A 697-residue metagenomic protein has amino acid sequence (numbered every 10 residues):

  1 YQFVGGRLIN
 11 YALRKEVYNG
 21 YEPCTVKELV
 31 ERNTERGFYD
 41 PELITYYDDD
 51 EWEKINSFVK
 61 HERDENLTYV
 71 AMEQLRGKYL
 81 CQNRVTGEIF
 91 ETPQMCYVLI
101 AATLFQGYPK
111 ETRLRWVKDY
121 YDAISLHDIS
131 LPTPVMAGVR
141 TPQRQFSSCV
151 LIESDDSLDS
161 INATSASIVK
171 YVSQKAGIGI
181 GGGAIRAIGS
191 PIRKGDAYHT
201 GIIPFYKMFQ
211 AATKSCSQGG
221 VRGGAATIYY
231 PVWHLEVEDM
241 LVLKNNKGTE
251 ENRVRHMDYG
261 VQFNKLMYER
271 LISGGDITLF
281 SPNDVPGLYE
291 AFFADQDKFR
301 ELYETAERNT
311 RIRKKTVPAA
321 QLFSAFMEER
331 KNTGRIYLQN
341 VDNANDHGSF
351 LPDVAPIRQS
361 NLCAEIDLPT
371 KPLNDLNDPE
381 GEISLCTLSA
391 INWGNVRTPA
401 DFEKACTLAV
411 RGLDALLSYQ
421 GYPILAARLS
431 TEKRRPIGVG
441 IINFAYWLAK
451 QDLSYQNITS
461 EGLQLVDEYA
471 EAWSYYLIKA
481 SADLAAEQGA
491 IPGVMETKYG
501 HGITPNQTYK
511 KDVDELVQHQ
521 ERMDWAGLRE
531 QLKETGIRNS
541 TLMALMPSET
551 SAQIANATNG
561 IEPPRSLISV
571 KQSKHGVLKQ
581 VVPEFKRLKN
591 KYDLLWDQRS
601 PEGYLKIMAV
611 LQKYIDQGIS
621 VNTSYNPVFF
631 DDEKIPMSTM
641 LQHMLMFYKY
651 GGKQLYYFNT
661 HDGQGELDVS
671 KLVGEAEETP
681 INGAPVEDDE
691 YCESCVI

Functional and structural regions predicted by a protein language model:
Y1-V98, R115-Y121: Core nucleic-acid recognition elements
Q2-D40, F263, A344-P372, I437 (+6 more regions): Terminal amphipathic helices with adjacent charged low-complexity linkers/tails
W52-E53, E65-Q74, A364-T370, L413 (+5 more regions): Catalytic alpha/beta core of large soluble enzyme barrels
C81, M95, I100-P109, R113 (+11 more regions): Function-dense linear segments that define catalytic or interfacial modules in macromolecule-processing proteins
E88-E91, E111-R115, V135-T141, C149-S160 (+17 more regions): Alpha-helix capping and helix-loop boundary segments enriched in small/acidic/polar residues
A123, T141, C406-R428, S454-S548 (+1 more regions): Internal maturation/activation junctions in enzymes
H199-K207, K214-S324, E328, D414-A415 (+1 more regions): Conserved catalytic alpha/beta cores of large enzymes that bind or transform nucleotide phosphates and polynucleotides
G683-I697: Short acidic, low-complexity intrinsically disordered linear motifs used for protein-protein interactions
